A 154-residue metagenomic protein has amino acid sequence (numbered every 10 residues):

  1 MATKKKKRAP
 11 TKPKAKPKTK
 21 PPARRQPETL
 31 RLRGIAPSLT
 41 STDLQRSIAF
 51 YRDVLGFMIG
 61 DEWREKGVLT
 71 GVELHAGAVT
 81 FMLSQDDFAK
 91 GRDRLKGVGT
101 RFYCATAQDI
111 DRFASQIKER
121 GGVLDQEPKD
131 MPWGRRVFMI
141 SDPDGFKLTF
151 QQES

Functional and structural regions predicted by a protein language model:
A2-S38, A49-S141, Q152-S154: Vicinal oxygen chelate
S41-Q45: Short acidic-aromatic low-complexity motifs
D144: C-terminal catalytic core of tyrosine-transesterase DNA break-rejoin enzymes
